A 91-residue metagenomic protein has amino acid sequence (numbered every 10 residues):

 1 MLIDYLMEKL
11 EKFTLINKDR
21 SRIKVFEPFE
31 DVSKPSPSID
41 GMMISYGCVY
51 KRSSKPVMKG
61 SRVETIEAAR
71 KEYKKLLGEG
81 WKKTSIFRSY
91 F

Functional and structural regions predicted by a protein language model:
M1-E79, I86-F91: Terminus-proximal functional modules
